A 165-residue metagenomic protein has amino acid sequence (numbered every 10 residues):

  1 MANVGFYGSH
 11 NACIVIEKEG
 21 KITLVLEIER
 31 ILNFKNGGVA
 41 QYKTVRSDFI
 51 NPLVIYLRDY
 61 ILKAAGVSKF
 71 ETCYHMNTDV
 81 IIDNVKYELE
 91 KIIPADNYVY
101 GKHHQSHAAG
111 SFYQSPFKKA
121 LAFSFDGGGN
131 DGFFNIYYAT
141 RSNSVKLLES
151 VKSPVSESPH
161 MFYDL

Functional and structural regions predicted by a protein language model:
M1-L165: Short acidic/glycine-rich loops and adjacent helix/strand connectors that line catalytic pockets where negatively
